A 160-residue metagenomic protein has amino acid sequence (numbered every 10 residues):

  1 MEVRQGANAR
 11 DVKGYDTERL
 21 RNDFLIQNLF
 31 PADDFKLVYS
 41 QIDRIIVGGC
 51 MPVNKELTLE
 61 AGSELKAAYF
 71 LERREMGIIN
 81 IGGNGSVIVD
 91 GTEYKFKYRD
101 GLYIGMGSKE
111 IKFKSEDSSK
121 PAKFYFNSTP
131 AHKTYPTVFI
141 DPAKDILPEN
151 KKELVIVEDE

Functional and structural regions predicted by a protein language model:
M1-C50: Generic N-terminal segment detector
F30, I45-L71: Conserved short histidine dyad/triad with adjacent acidic residue
I42-R44, K66, R73-M76, P121-F124: Short, surface-exposed beta-edge/turn micro-motifs
T58-A61, K95-R99, V138-I140: Short amphipathic beta-strand/extended segments with alternating polar/hydrophobic composition
F70-S86: Short, conserved beta-strand element in jelly-roll/cupin
D90-M106: Short acidic-glycine-tyrosine-enriched beta hairpin
S108-I111: Short, charged beta-turn/beta-strand-edge "cap" motif at the junction between a beta-strand and an adjacent loop
F113-E160: Surface-exposed beta-loop interaction hotspot
